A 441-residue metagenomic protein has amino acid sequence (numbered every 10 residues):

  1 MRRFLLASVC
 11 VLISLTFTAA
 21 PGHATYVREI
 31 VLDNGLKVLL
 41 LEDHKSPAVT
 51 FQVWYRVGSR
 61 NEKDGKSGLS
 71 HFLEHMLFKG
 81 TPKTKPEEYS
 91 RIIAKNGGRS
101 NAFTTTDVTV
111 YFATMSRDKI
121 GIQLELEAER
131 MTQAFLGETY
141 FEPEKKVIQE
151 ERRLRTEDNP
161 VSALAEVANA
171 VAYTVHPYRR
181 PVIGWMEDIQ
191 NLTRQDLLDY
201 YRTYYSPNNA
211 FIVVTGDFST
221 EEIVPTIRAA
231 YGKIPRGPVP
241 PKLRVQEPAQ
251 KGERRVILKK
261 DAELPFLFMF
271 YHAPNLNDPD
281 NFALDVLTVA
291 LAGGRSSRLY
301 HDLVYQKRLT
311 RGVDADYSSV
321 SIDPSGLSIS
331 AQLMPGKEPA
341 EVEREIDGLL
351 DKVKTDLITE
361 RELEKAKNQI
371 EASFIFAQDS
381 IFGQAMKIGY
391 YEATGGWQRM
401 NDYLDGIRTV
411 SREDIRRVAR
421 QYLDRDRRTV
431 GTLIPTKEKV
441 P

Functional and structural regions predicted by a protein language model:
M1-F4: Positively charged n-region of N-terminal signal peptides that target proteins for export
A7-T16: Bacterial N-terminal signal peptides
A19-A24: Boundary at the C-terminal end of the N-terminal hydrophobic targeting segment
Y26, V31, S90-V239, I257 (+2 more regions): Charge-rich, well-structured scaffold segments of protease-associated domains
V27, K45, T50-T114, R180-I183 (+2 more regions): M16/MPP (pitrilysin/insulinase) zinc-metallopeptidase core fold and M16-derived inactive scaffolds
E42-K45, E263: Peptidyl-prolyl cis-trans isomerase
R153, A170, V239-R298: His/Glu-based metal-binding/catalytic segments typifying zinc-dependent metallopeptidases
